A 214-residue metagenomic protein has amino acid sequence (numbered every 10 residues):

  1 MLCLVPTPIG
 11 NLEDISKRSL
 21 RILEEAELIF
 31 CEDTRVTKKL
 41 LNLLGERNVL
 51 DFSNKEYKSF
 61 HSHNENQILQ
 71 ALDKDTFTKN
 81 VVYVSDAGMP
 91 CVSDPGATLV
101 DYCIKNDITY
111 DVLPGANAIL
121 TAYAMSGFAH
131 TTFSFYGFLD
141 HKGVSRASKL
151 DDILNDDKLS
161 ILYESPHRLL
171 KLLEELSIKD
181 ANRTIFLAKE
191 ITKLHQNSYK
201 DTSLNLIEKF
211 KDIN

Functional and structural regions predicted by a protein language model:
M1-H61, E208: Glycine-rich, flexible N-terminal cofactor/catalytic loop recognition
L2, E56, N80, K158-L159 (+1 more regions): A contiguous loop/helix-start segment that scaffolds small-molecule binding in enzyme catalytic cores
I9-G10, D86-P90, P166-R168, I191-K193: Short glycine-rich anion-binding loops that position phosphate/pyrophosphate groups of nucleotides and phosphorylated
L23-I29, D107-Y110, K158-S160: Short active-site oxyanion
R35-T37, A118, R168: Alpha-helix capping/helix-boundary segments
Y57-N66, F138-G143: Conserved helicase motor
H61, N66-N117: Glycine/small-residue-rich loop that forms an oxyanion/phosphate-binding "nest" at active or ligand-binding sites
T98-D156: Class I SAM-dependent methyltransferase SAM-binding "motif I" and its flanking Rossmann-like core
